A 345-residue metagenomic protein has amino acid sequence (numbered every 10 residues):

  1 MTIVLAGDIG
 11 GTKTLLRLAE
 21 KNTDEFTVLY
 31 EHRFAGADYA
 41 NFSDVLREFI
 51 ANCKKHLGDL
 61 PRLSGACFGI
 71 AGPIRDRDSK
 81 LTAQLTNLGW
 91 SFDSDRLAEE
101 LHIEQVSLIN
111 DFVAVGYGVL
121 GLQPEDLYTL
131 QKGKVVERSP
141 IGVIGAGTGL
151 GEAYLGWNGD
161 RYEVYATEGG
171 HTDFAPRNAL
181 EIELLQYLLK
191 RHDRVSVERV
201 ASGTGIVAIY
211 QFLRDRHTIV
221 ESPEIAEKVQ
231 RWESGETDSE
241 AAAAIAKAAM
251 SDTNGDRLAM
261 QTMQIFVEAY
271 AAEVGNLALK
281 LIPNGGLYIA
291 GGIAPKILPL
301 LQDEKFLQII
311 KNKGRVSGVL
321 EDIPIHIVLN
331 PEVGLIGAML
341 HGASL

Functional and structural regions predicted by a protein language model:
M1, L60-G65, I103, R138 (+2 more regions): A general structural motif
M1-H56, E183-L345: ATP-binding/phosphotransfer module of carbohydrate and carboxylate kinases, centering on a glycine-rich
V4-D8, L63-C67, S107, I141-G145 (+1 more regions): Short glycine-aspartate micro-motif
T14, P73-R75, G149-A153, A208 (+1 more regions): Short, acidic Gly/Pro/Ser/Thr-rich loop/turn segments
F34-A35, Q84-G89, S107-A114, G133-V136 (+2 more regions): Active-site nucleophile and cofactor-binding loops and adjacent substrate-binding regions of central metabolic enzymes
K55-L108, V113-D126, V143, K296-P299: Short beta-strand-loop/turn "lid" adjacent to the catalytic site in phosphate-handling enzymes
L120-K132, A343-L345: Short, electropositive alpha-helical surface patch
T129-K132, V136-R199, G203, L298-P299 (+3 more regions): Glycine-rich phosphate-binding loop of actin/hexokinase-like ATP-binding domains
